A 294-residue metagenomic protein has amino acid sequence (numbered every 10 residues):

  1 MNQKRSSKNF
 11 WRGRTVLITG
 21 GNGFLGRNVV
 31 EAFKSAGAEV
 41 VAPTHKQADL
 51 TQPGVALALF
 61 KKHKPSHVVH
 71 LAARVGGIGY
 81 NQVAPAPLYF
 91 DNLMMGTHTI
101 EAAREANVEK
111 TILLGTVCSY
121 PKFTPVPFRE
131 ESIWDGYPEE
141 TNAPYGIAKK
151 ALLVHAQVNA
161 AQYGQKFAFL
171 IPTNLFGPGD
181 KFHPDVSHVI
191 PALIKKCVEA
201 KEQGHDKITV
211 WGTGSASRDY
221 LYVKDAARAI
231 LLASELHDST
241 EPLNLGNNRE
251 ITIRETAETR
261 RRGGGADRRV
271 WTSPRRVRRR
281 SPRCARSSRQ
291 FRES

Functional and structural regions predicted by a protein language model:
K8, R12-F33: N-terminal Rossmann NAD(P)H-binding glycine-rich loop of SDR-like oxidoreductase domains
K34-A58: Adenosine-cofactor binding site in Rossmann-like domains, unifying the SAM/SAH pocket of S-adenosylmethionine-dependent
A42-H45, I208, T213, T240-L243 (+2 more regions): C-terminal "lid/loop" region of Rossmann-like NAD(P)-dependent oxidoreductases
P53-L93, E105: NAD(P)H-binding glycine-rich loop region in Rossmannoid oxidoreductase-like domains and their noncatalytic homologs
G77-I78, L113-R129, P144-K150, Q162 (+1 more regions): Conserved catalytic-site region of short-chain dehydrogenase/reductase
T97-N142, A168: Conserved Rossmann-fold NAD(P)-dependent oxidoreductase catalytic core, especially the SDR/UDP-sugar
T124, Y163, L175-A192, E202-D206 (+5 more regions): Glycine/proline-rich active-site loop of Rossmann-fold NAD(P)-dependent oxidoreductases
E140-T173, A192-Q203: Active-site Tyr-X1-5-Lys
